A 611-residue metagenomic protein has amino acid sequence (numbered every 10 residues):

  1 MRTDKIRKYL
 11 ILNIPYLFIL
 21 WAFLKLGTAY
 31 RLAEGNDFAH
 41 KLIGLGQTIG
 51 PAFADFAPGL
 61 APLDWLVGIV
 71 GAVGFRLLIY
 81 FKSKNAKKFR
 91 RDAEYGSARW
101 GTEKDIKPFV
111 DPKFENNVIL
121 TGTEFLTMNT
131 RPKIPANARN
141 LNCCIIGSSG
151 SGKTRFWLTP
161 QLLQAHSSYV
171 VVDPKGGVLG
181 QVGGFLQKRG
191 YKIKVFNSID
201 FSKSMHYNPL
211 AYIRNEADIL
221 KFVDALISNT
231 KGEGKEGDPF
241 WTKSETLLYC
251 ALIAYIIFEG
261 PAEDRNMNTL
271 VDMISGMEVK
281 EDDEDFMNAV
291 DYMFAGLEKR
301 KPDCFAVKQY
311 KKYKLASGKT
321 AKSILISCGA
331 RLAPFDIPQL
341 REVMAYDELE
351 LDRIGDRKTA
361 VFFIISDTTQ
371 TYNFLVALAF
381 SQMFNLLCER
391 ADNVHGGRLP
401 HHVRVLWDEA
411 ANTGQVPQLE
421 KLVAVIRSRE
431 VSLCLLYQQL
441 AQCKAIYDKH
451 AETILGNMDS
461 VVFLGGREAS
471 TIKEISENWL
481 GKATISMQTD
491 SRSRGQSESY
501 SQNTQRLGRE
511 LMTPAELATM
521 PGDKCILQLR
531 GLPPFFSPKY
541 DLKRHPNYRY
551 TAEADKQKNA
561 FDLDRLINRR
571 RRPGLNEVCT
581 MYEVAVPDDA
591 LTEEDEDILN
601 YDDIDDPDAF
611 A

Functional and structural regions predicted by a protein language model:
M1-S151, R155-L158, S202, R492 (+1 more regions): Basic- and hydrophobic-enriched, low-structure N-terminal and domain-boundary segments that flank ATP-binding catalytic
N13-L17, W21-K41, E94-T121, S168 (+8 more regions): A broadly tuned "polar low-complexity/structure-edge" signature
K25-T28, R139-V431, I446-K449, G456 (+3 more regions): P-loop NTPase motor domains
T48, F53-D55, L63-V118, E216-L226 (+4 more regions): Short alpha-helical interface patches
T102-F109, T123-P135, R155-F156, T320-I326 (+6 more regions): A broad, low-specificity signal for short, low-complexity segments enriched in glycine/proline and polar/charged
N117-N129, K133-A136, G147, Y207 (+7 more regions): Generic preference for hydrophobic/aromatic residues in regular secondary structure cores
V423-I526: Conserved ATP-driven motor cores of ASCE-family P-loop NTPases powering translocation/secretion/packaging/pilus
